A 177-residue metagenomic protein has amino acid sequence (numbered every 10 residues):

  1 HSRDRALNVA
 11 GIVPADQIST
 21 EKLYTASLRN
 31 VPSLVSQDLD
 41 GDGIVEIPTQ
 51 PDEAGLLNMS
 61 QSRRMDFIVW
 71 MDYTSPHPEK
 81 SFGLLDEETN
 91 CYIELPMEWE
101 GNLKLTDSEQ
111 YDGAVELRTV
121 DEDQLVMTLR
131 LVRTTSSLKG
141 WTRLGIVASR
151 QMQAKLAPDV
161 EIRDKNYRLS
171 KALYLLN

Functional and structural regions predicted by a protein language model:
H1-A114, T135-K155, L175-L176: Beta-propeller-forming repeat regions
M97, R118-D123, L156-E161: Secondary-structure transition/turn motif
R118-T135: A short acidic-to-branched-hydrophobic micro-motif
A154-N177: Surface-exposed amphipathic alpha-helical segments
